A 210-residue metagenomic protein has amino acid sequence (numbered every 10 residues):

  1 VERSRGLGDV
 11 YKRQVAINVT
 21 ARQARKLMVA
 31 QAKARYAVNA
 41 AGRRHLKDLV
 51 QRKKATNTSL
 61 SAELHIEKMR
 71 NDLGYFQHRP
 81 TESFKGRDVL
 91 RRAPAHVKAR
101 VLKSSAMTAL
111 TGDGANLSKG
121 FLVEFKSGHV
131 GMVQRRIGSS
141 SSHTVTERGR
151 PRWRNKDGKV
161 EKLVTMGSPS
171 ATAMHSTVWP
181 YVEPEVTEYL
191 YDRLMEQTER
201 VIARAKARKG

Functional and structural regions predicted by a protein language model:
V1-Y11: Single conserved hydrophobic/aromatic residue that forms the stacking wall/gate of nucleotide- or nucleobase-binding
D9-A32, Y36, V178, V182-T198: Long, contiguous amphipathic alpha-helices that act as assembly "spine/axial" helices in icosahedral shell and virion
A30-A62: Translation machinery proteins
L49-G210: Charged, low-complexity interaction tracts
